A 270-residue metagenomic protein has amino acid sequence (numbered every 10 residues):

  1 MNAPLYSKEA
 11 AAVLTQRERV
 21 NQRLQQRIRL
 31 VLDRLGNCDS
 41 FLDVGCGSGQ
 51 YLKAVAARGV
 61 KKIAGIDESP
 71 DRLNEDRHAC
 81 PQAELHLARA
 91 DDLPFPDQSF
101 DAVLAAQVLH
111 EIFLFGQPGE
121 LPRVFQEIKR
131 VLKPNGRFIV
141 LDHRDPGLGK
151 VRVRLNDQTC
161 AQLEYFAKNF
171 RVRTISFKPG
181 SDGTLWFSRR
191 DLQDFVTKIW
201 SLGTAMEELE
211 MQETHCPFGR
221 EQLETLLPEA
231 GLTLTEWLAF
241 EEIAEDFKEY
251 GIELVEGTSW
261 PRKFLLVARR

Functional and structural regions predicted by a protein language model:
N2-Q25: Class I SAM-dependent methyltransferase Rossmann-like catalytic core, especially the SAM/SAH-binding loop
R19-C38: Conserved alpha-helix/loop element of class I SAM-dependent methyltransferases that forms part of the SAM/SAH-binding
C38-G47: Conserved class I S-adenosyl-L-methionine
S48-D92: Class I SAM-dependent methyltransferase SAM/SAH-binding core
L104: A conserved beta-strand element that flanks and buttresses the S-adenosyl-L-methionine
E120-P134: A short glycine-rich, Lys/Arg-flanked "PGG" loop and its adjoining helix->strand segment in the class I
I139-T184: Conserved class I S-adenosyl-L-methionine
T214-G231: Short alpha-helix
